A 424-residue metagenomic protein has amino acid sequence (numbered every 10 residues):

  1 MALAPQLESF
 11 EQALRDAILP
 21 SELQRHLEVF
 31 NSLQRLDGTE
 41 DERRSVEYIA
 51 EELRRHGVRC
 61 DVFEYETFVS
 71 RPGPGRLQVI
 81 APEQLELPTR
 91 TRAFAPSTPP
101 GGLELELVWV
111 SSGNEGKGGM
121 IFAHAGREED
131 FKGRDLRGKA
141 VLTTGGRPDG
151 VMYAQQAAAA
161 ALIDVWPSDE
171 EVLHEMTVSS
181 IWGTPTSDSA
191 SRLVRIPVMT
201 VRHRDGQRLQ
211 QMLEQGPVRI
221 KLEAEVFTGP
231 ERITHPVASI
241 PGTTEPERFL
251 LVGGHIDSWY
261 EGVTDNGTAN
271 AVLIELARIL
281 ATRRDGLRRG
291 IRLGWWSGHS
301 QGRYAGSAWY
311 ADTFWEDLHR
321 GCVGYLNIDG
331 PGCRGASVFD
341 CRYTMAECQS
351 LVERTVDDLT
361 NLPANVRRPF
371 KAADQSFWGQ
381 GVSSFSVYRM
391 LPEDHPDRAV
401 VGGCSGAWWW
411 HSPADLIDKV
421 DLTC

Functional and structural regions predicted by a protein language model:
A2-D16, P20, R25-R137: Noncatalytic luminal/extracellular "stalk/propeptide" segments of secretory-pathway proteins
Q6, F94-G126, T184-T264, E275-G290 (+1 more regions): Soluble metallo-hydrolase cores and metallopeptidase-like ectodomains found primarily in the secretory/periplasmic
F10-A17, N31-E40, T98, I121 (+8 more regions): Second-shell loop/turn segments in exported
E11, A17-I18, R54, Q84-E86 (+5 more regions): Metal-dependent peptidase/peptidase-like ectodomains
R25, I279-Y304: Short helix-loop-beta-strand segments that form the rim/entrance of peptidase-like active sites
H26-V29, V62, W109, A140-T143 (+9 more regions): Structural recognition of the beta-strand scaffold that forms the well-ordered cores of secreted hydrolase catalytic
Y48, F68, D130-K132, V151-A160 (+4 more regions): Mature extracellular/periplasmic domains of secretome proteins
T89-P197, R278, T360-A364: Extracellular/luminal Protease-associated
